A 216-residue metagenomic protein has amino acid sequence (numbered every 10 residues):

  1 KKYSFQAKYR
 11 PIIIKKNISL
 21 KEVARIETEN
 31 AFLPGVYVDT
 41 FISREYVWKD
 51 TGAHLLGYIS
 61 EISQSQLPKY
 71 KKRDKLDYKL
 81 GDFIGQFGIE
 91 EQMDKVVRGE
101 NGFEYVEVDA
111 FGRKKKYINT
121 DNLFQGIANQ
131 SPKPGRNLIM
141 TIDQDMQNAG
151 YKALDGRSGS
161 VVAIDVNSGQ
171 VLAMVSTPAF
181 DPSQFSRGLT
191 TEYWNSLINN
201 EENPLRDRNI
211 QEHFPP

Functional and structural regions predicted by a protein language model:
K1-Y193, N200-H213: Periplasmic/cell-envelope proteins involved in peptidoglycan metabolism and beta-lactam response
